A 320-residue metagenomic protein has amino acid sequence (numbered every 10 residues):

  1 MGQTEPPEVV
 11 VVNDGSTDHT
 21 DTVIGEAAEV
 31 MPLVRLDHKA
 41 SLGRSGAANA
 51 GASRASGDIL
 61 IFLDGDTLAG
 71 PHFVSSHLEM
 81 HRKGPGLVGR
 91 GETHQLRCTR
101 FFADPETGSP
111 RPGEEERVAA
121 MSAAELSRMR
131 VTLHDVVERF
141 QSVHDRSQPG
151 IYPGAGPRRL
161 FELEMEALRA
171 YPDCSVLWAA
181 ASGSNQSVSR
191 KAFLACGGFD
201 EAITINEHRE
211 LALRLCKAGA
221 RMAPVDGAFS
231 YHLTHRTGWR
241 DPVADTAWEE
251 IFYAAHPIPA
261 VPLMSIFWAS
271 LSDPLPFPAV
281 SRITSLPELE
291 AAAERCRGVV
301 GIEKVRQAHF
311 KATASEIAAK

Functional and structural regions predicted by a protein language model:
M1-P6: Short, acidic, metal-binding catalytic loop of nucleotide-sugar glycosyltransferases
N13-T22, A40, T67: A conserved acidic beta->alpha catalytic loop
K39-A55, S76, F102: Glycine-rich, basic loop-to-helix element that forms the pyrophosphate-binding segment of sugar-nucleotide handling
L60: Short aromatic/hydrophobic "clamp" motif used to bind/position activated sugar donors
H72-G154: Conserved donor NDP-sugar-binding/catalytic core segment of glycosyltransferases
I205-L211: Acidic donor-binding loop at a coil-to-helix junction in glycosyltransferase catalytic cores that engages
K217-P242, F252: Active-site donor/metal-binding and catalytic loop motifs of nucleotide-sugar-dependent glycosylation enzymes
G227, R240-I266: Catalytic core of nucleotide-sugar-dependent glycosyltransferases
